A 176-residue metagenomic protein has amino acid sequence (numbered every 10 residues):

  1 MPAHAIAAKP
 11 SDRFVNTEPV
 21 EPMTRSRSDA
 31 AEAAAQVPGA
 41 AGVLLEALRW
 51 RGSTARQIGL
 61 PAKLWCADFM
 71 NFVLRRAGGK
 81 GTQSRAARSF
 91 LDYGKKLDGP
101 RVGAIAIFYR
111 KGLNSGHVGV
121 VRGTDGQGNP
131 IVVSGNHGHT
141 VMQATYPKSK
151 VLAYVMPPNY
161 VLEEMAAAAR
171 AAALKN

Functional and structural regions predicted by a protein language model:
M1-A5: Sec-dependent N-terminal signal peptides
I6-T82, L91-D92, A168-N176: N-terminal capping segments
P10-D12, G94, V121-N176: Aromatic- and glycine-rich peptidoglycan recognition patches
A41-L44, G79-M142: ...with weaker cross-activation on analogous glycine-rich loops/strands in unrelated enzymes
Q57, P61, G78, S84 (+5 more regions): General "foldedness" signal
F69-F72, F108-Y109, Y154: Aromatic side chains
